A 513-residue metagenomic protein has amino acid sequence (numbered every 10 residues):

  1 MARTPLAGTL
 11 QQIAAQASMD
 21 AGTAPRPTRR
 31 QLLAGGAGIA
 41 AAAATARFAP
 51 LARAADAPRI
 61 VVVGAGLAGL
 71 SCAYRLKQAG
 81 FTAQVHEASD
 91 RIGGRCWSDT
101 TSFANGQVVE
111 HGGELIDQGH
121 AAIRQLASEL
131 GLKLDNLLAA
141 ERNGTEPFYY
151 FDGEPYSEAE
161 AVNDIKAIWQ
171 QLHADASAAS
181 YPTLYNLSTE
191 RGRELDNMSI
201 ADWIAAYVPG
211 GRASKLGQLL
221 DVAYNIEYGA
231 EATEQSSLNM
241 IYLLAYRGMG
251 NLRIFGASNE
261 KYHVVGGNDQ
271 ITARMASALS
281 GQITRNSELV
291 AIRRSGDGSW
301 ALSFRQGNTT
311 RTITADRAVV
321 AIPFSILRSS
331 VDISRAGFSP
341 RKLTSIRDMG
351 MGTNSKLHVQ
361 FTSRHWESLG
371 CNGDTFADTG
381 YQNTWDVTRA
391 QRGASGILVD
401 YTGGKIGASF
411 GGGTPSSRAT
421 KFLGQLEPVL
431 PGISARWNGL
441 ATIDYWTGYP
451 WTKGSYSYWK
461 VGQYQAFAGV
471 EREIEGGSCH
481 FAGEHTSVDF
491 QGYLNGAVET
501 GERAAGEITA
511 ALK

Functional and structural regions predicted by a protein language model:
M1-P27: N-terminal secretory signal peptides
A2-A7, S128-L130, D135-L243: Mobile amphipathic helical/loop "lid" adjacent to a hydrophobic cofactor/ligand pocket
A14, S18, G22, A79 (+6 more regions): Conserved flavin/dinucleotide-binding core of flavoenzymes
D20-R26, Q31-R53: N-terminal export signals
R59-Q84: N-terminal Rossmann-like FAD-binding beta1-loop-alpha1 element of flavoenzymes
Q78-D99: Glycine-rich FAD pyrophosphate-binding loop
Y185-A291, G298-S299, T314, F324-I326 (+3 more regions): Active-site/ligand-binding neighborhood in enzyme catalytic cores
R293-R294, R305-S368: Central helical "cap/lid" subdomain
